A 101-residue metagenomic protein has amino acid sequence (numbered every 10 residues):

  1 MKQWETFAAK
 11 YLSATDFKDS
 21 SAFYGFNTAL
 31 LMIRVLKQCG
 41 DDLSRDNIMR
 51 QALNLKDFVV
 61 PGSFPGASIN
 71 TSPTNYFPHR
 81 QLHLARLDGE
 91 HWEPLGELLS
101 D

Functional and structural regions predicted by a protein language model:
M1-D101: Extracytosolic ligand-binding ectodomains
